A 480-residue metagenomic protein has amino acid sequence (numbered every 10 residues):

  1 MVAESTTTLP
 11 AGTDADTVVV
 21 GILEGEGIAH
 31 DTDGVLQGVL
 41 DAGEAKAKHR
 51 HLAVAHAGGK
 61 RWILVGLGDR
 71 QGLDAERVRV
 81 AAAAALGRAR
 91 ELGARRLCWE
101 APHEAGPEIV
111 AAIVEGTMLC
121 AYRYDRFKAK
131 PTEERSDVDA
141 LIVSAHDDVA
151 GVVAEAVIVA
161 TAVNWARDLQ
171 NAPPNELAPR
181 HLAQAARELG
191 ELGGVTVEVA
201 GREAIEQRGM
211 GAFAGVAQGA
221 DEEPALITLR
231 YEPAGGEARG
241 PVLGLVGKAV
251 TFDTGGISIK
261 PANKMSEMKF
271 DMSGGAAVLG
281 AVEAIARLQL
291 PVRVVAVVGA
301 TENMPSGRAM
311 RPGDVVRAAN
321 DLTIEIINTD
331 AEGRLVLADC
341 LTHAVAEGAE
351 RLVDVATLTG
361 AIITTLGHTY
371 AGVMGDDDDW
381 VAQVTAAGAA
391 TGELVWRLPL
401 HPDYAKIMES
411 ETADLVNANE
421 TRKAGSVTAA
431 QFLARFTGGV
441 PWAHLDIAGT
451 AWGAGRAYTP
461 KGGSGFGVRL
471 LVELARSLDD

Functional and structural regions predicted by a protein language model:
M1-V242, R287, A454-A457: Glycine-/small-residue-enriched capping loops at alpha/beta junctions
A183-D480: A generic structural signal for tightly packed, nonpolar segments enriched in small/aliphatic residues
